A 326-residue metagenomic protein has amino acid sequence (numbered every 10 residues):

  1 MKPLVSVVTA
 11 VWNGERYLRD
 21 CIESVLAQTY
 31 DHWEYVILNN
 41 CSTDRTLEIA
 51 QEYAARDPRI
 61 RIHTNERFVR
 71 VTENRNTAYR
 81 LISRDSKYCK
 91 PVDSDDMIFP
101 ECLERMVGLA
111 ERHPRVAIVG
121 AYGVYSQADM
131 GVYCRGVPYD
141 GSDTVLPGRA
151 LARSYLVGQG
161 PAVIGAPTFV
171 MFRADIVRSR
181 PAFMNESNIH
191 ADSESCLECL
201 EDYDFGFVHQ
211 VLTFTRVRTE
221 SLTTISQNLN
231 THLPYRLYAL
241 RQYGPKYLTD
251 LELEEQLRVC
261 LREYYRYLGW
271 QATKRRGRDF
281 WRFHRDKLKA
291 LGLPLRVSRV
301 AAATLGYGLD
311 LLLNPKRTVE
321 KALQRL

Functional and structural regions predicted by a protein language model:
N13-A27, W33: Short, well-formed alpha-helical segments that are part of the catalytic scaffolds of diverse glycosyltransferases
D31, N39-E48, R67, D93: A conserved acidic beta->alpha catalytic loop
N65-R84: Glycine-rich, basic loop-to-helix element that forms the pyrophosphate-binding segment of sugar-nucleotide handling
D85-M97: Short beta-strand-to-loop acidic/aromatic patch adjacent to the donor-nucleotide binding site
E101-G136: Conserved donor NDP-sugar-binding/catalytic core segment of glycosyltransferases
Y139-R236: Conserved nucleotide-sugar donor-binding catalytic segment
P147-A150, V211-T219, T224-E254, K274-L291: Catalytic core of nucleotide-sugar-dependent glycosyltransferases
P245, Q271-L326: Membrane-interface aromatic/basic loop that binds lipid-linked glycans or pyrophosphate carriers, typified by
